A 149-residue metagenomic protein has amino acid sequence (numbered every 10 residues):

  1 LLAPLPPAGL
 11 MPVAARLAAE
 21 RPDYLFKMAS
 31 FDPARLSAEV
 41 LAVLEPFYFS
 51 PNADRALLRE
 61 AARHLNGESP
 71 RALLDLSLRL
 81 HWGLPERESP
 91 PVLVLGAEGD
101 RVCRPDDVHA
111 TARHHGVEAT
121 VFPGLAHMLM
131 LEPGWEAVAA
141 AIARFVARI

Functional and structural regions predicted by a protein language model:
L1-S30, A72-L78: Flexible "cap/lid" loop of the alpha/beta hydrolase fold
L2, L93-L95, T120: Hydrophobic/aromatic beta-strand patches that form the interior of the parallel beta-sheet core in alpha/beta enzyme
P4, A97, G124: Cofactor-binding loop segments of dinucleotide-utilizing enzymes, especially the Rossmann-like FAD- and NAD(P)+-binding
R35-L73: Conserved alpha/beta-hydrolase catalytic His-Asp/Glu region
R79-R87: The feature captures the conserved acid-bearing segment of alpha/beta-hydrolase catalytic domains
E88, V94-G96, D100: Short beta-strand/loop motif that positions the catalytic acidic residue of the alpha/beta-hydrolase fold
R101-A110: Conserved alpha/beta-hydrolase "acid-adjacent" motif
H115-I149: Catalytic active-site module of serine/aspartate enzymes centered on a nucleophile-bearing elbow/loop
